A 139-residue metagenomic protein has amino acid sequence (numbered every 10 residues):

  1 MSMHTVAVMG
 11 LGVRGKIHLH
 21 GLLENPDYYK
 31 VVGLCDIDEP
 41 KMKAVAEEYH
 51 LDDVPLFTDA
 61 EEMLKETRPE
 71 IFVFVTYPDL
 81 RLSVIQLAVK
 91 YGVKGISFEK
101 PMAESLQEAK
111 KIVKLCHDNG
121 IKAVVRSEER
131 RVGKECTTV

Functional and structural regions predicted by a protein language model:
M1-L51: N-terminal Rossmann-like dinucleotide-binding module
R14-H18, L56, R81, E108-A109 (+2 more regions): Conserved donor sugar-nucleotide recognition element shared by glycan-biosynthetic enzymes
E24-N25, E48, E66, K90-Y91 (+1 more regions): Alpha-helix C-cap/termination motif
Y29, V54, K94, I121-K122: Short, well-ordered coil/turn segments that N-cap beta-strands
P55-L115: Beta-loop-alpha module in the N-terminal Rossmann-like domain of NAD(P)-dependent dehydrogenases, especially those
A103-K134, T138: A contiguous active-site-proximal alpha/beta segment in oxidoreductase catalytic domains
